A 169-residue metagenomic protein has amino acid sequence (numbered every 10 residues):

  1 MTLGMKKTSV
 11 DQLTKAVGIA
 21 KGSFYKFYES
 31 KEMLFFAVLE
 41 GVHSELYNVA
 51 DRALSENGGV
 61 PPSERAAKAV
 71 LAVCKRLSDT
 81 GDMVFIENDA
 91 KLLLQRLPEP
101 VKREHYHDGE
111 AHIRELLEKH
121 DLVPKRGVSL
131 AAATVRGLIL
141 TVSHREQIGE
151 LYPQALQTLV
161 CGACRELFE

Functional and structural regions predicted by a protein language model:
T2, E45-E56, T134-R145: Solvent-exposed, amphipathic alpha-helical segments
T2-M33, A37: Helix-turn-helix
V10, E32, F36, E40 (+6 more regions): Short, structured helix-loop boundary elements
L13, L34, V38-A50, I113: Generic hydrophobic, amphipathic alpha-helix propensity
A37, D51-D79: Hydrophobic alpha-helical connector segments
S44-Y47, D79, L94-L122, R126-A133: Amphipathic alpha-helical packing segments from all-alpha helical-bundle domains
K68-P100, A133, H144: Amphipathic alpha-helical segments used for helix-helix packing
D89, E118-A163: Hydrophobic/aromatic-rich alpha-helical bundle segments in the mid-to-C-terminal region
